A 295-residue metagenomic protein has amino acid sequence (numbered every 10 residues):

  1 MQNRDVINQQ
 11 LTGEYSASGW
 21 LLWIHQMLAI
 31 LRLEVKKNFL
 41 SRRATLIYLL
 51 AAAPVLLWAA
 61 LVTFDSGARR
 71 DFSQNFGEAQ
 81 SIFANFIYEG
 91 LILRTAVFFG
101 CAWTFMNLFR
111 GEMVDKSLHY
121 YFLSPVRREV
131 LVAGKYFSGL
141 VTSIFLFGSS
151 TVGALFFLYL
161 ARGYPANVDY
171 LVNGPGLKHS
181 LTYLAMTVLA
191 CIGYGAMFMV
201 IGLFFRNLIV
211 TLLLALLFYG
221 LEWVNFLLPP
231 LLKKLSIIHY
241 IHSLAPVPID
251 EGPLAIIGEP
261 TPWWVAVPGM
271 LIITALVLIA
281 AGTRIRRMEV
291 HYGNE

Functional and structural regions predicted by a protein language model:
N3-Y48: Aromatic- and glycine-rich beta-strand/loop motifs that create alpha-glucan
R4-I7, V200, I272-E295: Junction motif at the cytosolic side of a transmembrane helix
I7, G13-W20, L56-N107, V132-F204 (+2 more regions): Secretory targeting signals
R32-A51, K135, G139-S143, N207-L213: Alpha-helical transmembrane segments and their helix-start/interface "positive-inside/aromatic belt" motifs in integral
K37, R110, Y121-L123, F198 (+1 more regions): Helix-capping/transition residues at the boundaries of transmembrane alpha-helices and the short helical linkers
A51-V55, S138-G139, L216-G220, T274: Residue-level recognition of pore/gate-forming positions within transmembrane alpha-helices of multi-pass
L57-G67, F205-P248: Transmembrane helix segments
N107-V141, G293-N294: Helix-loop-helix units of permease transmembrane domains in multi-pass membrane transporters, especially ABC
